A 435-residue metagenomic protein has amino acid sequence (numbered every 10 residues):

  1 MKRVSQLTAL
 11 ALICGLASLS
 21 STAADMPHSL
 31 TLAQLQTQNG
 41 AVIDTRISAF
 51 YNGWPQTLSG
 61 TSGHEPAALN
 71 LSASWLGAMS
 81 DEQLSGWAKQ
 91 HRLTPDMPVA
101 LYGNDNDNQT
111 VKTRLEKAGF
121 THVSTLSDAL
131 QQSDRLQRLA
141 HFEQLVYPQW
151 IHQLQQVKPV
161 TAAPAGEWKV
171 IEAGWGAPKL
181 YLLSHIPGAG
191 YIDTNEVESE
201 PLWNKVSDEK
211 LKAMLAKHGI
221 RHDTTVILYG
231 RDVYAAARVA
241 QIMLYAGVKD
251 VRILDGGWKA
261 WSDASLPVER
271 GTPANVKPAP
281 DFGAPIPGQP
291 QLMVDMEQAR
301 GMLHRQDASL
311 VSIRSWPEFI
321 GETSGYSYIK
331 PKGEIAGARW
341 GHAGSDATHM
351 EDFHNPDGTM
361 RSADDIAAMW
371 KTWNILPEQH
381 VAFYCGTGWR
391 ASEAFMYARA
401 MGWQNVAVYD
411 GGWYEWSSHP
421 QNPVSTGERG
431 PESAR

Functional and structural regions predicted by a protein language model:
M1-A9, G388: Bacterial N-terminal signal peptides that target proteins for export
T8-S18: Bacterial N-terminal signal peptides
T22-R435: Cytosolic catalytic domains that perform sulfur/thiol-centered chemistry
